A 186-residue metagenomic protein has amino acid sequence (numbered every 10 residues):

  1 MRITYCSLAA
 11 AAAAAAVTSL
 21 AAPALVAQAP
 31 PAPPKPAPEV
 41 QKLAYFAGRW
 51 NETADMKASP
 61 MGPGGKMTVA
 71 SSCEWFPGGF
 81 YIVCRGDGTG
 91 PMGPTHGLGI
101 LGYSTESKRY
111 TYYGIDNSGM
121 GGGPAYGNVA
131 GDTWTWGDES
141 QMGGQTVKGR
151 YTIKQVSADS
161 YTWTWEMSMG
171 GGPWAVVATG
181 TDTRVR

Functional and structural regions predicted by a protein language model:
M1-A12: Bacterial N-terminal signal peptides that target proteins for export
C6, T18-S19: Short hydrophobic membrane-inserting helices
A12-T18: Core hydrophobic alpha-helical transmembrane segments of single-pass membrane proteins
L25-R186: Hydrophobic small-molecule pocket/channel-lining residues, especially in calycin-type beta-barrels
